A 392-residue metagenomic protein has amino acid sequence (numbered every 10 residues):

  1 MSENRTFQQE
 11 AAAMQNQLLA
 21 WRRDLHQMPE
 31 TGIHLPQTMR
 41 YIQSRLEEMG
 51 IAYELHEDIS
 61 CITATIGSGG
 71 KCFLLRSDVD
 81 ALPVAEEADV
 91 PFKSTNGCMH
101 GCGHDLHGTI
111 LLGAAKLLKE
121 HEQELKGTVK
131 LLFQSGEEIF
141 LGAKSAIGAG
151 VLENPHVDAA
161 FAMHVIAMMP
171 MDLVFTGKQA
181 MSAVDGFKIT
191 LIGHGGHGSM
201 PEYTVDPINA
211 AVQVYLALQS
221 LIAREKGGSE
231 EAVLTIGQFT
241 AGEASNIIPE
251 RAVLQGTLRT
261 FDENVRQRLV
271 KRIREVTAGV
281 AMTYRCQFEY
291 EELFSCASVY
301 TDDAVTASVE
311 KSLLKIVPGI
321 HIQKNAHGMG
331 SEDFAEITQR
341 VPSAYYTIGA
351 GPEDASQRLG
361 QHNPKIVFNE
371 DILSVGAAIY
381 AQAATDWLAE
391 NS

Functional and structural regions predicted by a protein language model:
E3, M14-W21, H34-R45, K71 (+18 more regions): General structural feature for long, well-ordered alpha-helical segments within catalytic domains of soluble enzymes
E3-H100, D105, T109-L125: Acidic/His- and Gly-rich active-site-bordering loop/insert found across diverse amide/peptide-bond hydrolases
L25, A64, L75, H104 (+8 more regions): Divalent metal-coordination and catalytic microenvironments
L74-R76, F187-I189, Y345-A350: Non-cysteine beta-strand/loop elements that form the S-adenosyl-L-methionine
L82-V84, D89-M99, D105-L106, H121-P249 (+1 more regions): Histidine/acidic-residue-rich, glycine-tolerant segments that coordinate divalent metal ions
V212-S392: Metal-dependent amide/peptide-bond hydrolase catalytic core, centered on the "pita-bread" metallohydrolase fold
